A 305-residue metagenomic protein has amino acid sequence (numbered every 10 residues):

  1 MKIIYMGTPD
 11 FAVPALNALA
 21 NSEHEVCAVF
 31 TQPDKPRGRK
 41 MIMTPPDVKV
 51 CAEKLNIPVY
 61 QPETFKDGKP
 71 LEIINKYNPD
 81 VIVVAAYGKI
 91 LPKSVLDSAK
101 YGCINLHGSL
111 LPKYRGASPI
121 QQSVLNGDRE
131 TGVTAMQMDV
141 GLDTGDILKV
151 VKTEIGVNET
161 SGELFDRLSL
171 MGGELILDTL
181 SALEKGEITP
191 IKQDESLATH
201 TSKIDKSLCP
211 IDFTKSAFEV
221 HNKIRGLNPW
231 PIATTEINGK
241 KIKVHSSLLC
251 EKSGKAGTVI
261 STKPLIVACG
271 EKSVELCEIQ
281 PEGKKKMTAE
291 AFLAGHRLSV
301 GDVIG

Functional and structural regions predicted by a protein language model:
M1-R39: N-terminal Rossmann-like dinucleotide-binding module
G7, V29, A52, I82 (+7 more regions): A residue-level signal for conserved active-site and pocket-lining positions in enzyme catalytic cores
T8-F11, E63-K66, Y87-K89, L227 (+1 more regions): Short beta->alpha connector loops
N21-S22, Q32, V81-H200, S207: Donor/substrate-binding cores of folate-linked one-carbon enzymes
E25, N56-P58, G102: Conserved beta-strand segments of alpha/beta enzyme cores
P36-N78: N-terminal glycine-/serine-/threonine-rich beta1-alpha1-beta2 phosphate-ribose binding loop of Rossmann-like
S202-K215: Acyl-group handling in specialized metabolite and lipid biosynthesis
F213-G305: An anion-binding loop in the catalytic cleft
